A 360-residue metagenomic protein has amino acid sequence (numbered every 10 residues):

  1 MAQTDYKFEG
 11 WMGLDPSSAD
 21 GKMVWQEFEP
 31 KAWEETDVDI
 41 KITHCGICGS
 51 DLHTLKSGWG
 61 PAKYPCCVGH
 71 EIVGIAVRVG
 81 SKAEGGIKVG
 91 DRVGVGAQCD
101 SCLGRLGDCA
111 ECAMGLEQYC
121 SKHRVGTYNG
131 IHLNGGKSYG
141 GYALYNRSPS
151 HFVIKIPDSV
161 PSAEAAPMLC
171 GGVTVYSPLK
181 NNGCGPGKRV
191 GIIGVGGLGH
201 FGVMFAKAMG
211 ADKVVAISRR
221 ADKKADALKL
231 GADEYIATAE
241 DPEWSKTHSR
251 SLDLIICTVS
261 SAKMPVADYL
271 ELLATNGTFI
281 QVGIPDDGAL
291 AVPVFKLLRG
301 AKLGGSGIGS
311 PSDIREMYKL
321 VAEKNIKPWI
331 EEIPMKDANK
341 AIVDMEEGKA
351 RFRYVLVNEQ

Functional and structural regions predicted by a protein language model:
A2-Y6, A267-D268, P311-Q360: C-terminal hydrophobic helical "lid"/dimerization subdomain of Rossmann-like NAD(P)H-dependent oxidoreductases
E29-C45, G58-A113, Q118, P157-S159: Glycine-rich beta-strand-centered segment in the early N-terminal region that forms part of a ligand/cofactor-binding
G46, G80, Q98, E240 (+2 more regions): Short glycine-/small-residue-rich Rossmann-like dinucleotide-binding loops
R92, R189, G277-T278, K302: Short glycine-centered segments of the SAM/dcSAM-binding site in methyltransferase folds
D100-I193: NAD(P)H dinucleotide-binding glycine-rich loop of Rossmann-like/cofactor-binding domains, especially the beta1-alpha1
P186-V195, H200, K207-D268: Adenosine-nucleotide cofactor-binding segment
L273-A274: Helix-to-beta-strand junctions that scaffold the AdoMet/dcAdoMet cofactor pocket in Class I SAM-dependent enzymes
T278-I280, A291-E331: Rossmann-fold dehydrogenase core element
